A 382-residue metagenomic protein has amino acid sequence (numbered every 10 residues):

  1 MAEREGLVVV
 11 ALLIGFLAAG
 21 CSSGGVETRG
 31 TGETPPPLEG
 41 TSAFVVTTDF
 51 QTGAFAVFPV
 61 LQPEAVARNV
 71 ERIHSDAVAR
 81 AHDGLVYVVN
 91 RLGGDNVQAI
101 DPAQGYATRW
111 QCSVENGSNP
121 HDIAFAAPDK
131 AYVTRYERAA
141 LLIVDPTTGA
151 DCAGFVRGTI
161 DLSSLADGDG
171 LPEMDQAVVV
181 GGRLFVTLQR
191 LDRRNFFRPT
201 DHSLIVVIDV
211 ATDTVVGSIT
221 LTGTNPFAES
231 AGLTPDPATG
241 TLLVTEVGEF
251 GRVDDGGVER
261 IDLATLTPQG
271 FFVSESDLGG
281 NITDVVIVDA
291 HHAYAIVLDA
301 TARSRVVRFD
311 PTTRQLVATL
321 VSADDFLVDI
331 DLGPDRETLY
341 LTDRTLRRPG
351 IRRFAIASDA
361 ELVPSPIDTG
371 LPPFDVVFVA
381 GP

Functional and structural regions predicted by a protein language model:
G15-A43: Bacterial Sec-dependent N-terminal signal peptides
G40-T41, D83-G84, P128-D129, G182 (+3 more regions): Short coil/turn segments that connect the beta-strands within blades of beta-propeller domains
D49, L92, E137, R190-D192 (+3 more regions): Residue-level signature of beta-propeller blades and closely related beta-rich strand-turn architectures in secreted
Q62-E71, Y106-V114, G154-D167, T214-G223 (+3 more regions): A short beta-strand motif characteristic of beta-propeller blades
R72-D83, S118-F125, G170-A177, N225-T234 (+3 more regions): Repeated scaffold domains used in trafficking and secretory/extracellular systems, primarily beta-propellers
V114-P128, T134-L142, P146-V178: Asp-box/WD-like beta-propeller blade repeats and closely related beta-sheet repeat scaffolds
T187-H202, T245-D255: Short, conserved, GDST-rich strand-edge loop motifs in beta-rich repeat architectures
T200-V210, G256-L263: Beta-propeller blade signature
